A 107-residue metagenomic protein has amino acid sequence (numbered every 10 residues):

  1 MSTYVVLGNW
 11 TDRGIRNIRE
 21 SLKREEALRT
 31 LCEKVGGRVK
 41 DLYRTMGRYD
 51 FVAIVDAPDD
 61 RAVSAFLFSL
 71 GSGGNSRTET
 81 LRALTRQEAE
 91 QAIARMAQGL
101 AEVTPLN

Functional and structural regions predicted by a protein language model:
M1-N107: A compositional/biophysical signature of low hydrophobicity enriched in polar/charged and small residues
